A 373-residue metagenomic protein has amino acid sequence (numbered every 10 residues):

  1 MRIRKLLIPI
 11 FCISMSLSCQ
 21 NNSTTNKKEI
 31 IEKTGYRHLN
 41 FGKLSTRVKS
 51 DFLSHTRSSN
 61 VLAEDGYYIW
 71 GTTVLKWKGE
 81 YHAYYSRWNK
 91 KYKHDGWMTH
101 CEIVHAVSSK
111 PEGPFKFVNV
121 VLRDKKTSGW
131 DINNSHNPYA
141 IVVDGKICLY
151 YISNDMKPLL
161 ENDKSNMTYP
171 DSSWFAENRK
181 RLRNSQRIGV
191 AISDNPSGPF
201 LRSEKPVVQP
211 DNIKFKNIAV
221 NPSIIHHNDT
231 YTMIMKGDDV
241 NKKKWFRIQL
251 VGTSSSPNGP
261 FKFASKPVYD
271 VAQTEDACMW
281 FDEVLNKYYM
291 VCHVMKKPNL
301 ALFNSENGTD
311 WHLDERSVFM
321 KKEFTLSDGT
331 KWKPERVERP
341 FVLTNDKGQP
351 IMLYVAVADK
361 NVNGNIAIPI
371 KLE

Functional and structural regions predicted by a protein language model:
M1-K27: Bacterial Sec-dependent N-terminal signal peptides
N21-E373: Carbohydrate-active catalytic/glycan-binding domains of CAZyme proteins, especially the secreted or lumenal ectodomains
